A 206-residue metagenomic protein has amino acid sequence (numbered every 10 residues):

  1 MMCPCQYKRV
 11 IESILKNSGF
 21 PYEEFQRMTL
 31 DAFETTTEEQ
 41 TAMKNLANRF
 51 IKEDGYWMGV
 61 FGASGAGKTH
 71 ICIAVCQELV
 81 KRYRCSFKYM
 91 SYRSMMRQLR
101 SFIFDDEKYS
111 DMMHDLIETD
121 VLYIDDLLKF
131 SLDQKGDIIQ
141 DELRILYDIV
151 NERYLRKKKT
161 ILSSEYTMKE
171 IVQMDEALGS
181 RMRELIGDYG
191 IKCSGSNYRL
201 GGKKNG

Functional and structural regions predicted by a protein language model:
M1-T41, G190, G201-G206: A short, basic N-terminal segment
A32-M58: Pre-Walker A (pre-P-loop) alpha-helix and adjacent loop at the N terminus of AAA/AAA+ ATPase modules, a conserved
T41-K44, V80-E118: Short glycine-rich substrate-engagement loop in P-loop NTPases that contacts/grips substrate
G55-I73: Walker A/P-loop nucleotide-binding motif
H70-R84: P-loop NTPase Walker A phosphate-binding motif
C76, M95-F102, K129-G206: Replace "adjacent to P-loop NTPase cores in ATP/GTP-dependent enzymes" with "adjacent to NTP-binding cores
C85, E118-V121, R156-L162: Loop/turn-to-beta-strand initiation segments
D125-L127: Walker B catalytic acidic pair
